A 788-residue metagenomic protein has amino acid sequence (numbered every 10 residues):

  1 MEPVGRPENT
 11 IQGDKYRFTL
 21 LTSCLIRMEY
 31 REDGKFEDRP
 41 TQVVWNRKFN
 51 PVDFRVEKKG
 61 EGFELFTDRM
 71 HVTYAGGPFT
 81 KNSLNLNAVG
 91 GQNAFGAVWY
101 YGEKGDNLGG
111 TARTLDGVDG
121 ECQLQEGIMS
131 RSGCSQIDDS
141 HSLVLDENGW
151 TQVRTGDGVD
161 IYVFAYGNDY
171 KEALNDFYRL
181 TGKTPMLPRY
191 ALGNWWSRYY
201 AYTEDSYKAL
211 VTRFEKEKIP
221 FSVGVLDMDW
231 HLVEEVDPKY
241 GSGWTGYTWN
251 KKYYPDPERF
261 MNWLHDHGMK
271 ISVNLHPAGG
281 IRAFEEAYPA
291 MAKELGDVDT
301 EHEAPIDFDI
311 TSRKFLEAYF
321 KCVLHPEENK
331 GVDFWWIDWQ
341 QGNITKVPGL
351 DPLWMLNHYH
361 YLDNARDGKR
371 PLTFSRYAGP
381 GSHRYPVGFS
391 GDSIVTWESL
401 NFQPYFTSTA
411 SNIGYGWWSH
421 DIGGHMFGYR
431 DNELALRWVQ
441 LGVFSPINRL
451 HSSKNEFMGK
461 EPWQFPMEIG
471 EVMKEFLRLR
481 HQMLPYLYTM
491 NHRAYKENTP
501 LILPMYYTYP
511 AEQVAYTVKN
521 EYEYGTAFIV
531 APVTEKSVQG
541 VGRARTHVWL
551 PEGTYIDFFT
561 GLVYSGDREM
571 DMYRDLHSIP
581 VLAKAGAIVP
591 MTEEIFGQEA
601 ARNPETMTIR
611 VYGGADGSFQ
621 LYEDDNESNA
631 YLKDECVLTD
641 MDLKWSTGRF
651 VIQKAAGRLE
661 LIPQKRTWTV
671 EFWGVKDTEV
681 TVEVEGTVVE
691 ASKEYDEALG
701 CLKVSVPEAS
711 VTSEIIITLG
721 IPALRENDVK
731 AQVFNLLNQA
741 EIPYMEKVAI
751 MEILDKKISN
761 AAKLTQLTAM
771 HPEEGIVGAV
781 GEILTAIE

Functional and structural regions predicted by a protein language model:
F18, I26-Y30, L65-V72, F528-P532 (+1 more regions): Short, well-ordered beta-strand segments enriched in hydrophobic/aromatic residues
L21-G60: A low-complexity, Ser/Thr/Gly/Pro-enriched, surface-exposed linker/loop concept that marks segments flanking
R39-F54, I556-L576, T681-S705: Solvent-exposed beta-strand/loop surfaces of large extracellular or lumenal domains
V43, Y74-D106, E593-A601, P722-T765: Glycine/proline-rich low-complexity spacer/linker segments in large multi-domain proteins
V56-A191, R198-Y199, E204, V211-K216 (+2 more regions): Catalytic and substrate-binding clefts that recognize carbohydrates or anionic sugar/phosphate headgroups
K183-I344, H383: Aromatic-lined carbohydrate-binding/catalytic grooves of carbohydrate-active enzymes
W195-R198, L226, H265, M269-R282 (+3 more regions): Aromatic-lined carbohydrate-recognition surfaces of secreted/lumenal glycan-active proteins
Y361, G381-G388, F402-F406, A410-H420 (+3 more regions): Catalytic core of carbohydrate-active enzymes
